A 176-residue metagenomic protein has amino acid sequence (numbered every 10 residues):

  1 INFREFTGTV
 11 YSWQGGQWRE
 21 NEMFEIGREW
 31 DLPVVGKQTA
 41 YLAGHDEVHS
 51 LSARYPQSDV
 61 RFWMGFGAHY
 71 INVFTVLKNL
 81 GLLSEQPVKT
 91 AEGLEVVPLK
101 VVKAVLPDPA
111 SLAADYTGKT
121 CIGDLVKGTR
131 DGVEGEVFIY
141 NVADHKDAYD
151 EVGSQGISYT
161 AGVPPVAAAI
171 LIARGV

Functional and structural regions predicted by a protein language model:
I1-V176: C-terminal catalytic/substrate-binding lobe primarily of soluble NAD(P)-dependent oxidoreductases
